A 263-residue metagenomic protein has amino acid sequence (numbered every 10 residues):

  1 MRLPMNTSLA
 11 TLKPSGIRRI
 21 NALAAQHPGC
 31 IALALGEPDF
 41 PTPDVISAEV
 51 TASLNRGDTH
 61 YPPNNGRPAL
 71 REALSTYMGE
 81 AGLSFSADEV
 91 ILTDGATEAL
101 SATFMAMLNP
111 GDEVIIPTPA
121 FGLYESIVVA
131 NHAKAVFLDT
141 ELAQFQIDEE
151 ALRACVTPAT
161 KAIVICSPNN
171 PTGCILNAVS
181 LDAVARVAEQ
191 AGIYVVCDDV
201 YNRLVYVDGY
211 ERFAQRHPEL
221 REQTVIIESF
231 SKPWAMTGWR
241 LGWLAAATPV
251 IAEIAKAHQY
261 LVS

Functional and structural regions predicted by a protein language model:
M5-G95, A102: N-terminal small-domain helix-loop-helix segment of the aminotransferase-like
H27, N131, Q190-A191: Helix C-cap/helix->beta junction micro-motif
F85-V90, P110-E113, A159, R221-T224: Short acidic capping loops at alpha-helix termini that bridge into adjacent secondary structure
V90, D199-Y201, F230: Conserved Walker B
A106-V128: Conserved PLP-anchoring active-site segment centered on the Schiff-base-forming lysine
V129-V136: A short helix-loop-beta submotif of the ANL/AMP-binding
T140-R212: Active-site phosphate-binding strand-loop segment of PLP-dependent enzymes
H217, R221-S263: Conserved core segment of the aminotransferase class I/II
